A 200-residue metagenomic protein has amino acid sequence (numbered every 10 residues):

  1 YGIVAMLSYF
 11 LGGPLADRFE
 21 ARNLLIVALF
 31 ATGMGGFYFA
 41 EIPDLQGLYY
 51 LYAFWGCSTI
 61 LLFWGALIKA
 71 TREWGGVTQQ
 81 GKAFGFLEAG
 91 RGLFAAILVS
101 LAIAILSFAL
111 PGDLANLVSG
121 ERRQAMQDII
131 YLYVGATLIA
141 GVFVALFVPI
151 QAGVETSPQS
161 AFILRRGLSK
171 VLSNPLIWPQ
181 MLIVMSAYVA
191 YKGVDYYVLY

Functional and structural regions predicted by a protein language model:
Y1-P14: Central cavity-lining transmembrane alpha-helices of secondary-active solute carriers, predominantly the Major
R22-L25: Primarily marks hydrophobic transmembrane alpha-helices of the MFS/SLC 12-helix fold
F30-D44: C-terminal ends and interior cores of transmembrane alpha-helices in multi-pass membrane transporters/permeases
L51-G90: Cytoplasmic helix-loop-helix junction between adjacent transmembrane helices in 12-TM secondary transporters
G81-L110: Glycine-rich segments within core transmembrane alpha-helices of 12-TM secondary carriers
A95, V99, N174-Y200: Extracytoplasmic gate region of multi-pass secondary transporters
A102-P111, V134-T156: C-terminal membrane-cytosol helix-exit motif in multi-pass small-molecule transporters
Q151-Q180: Juxtamembrane intracellular "pre-TM" segments in multi-pass secondary transporters
